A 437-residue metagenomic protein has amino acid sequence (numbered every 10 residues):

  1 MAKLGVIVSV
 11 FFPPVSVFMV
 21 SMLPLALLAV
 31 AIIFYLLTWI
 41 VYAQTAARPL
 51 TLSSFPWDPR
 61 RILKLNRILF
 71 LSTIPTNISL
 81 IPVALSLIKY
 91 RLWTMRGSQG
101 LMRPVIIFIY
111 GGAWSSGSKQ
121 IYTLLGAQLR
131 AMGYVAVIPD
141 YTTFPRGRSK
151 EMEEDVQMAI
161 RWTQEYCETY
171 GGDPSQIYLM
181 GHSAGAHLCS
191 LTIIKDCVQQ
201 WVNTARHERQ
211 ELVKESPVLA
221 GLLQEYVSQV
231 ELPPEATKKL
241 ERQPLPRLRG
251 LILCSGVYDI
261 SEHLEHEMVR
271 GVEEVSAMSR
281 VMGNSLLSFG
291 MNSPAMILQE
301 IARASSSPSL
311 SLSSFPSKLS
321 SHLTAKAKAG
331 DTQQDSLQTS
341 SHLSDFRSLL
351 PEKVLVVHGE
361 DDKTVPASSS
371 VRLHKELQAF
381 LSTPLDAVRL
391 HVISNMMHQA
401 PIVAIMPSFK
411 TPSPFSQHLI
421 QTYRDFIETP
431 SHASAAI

Functional and structural regions predicted by a protein language model:
M1-I88, H432-I437: N-terminal targeting or regulatory segments adjacent to alpha/beta-hydrolase or S9 domains
N66-L69, N77, I81-A84, S190-M296 (+2 more regions): Hydrolase active-site cap/lid region
M102-G111: Short beta-strand element of the alpha/beta-hydrolase
G117-G126, V137-S175, M406-K410: Catalytic nucleophile-loop/oxyanion-hole region of alpha/beta-hydrolase and closely related hydrolase-like folds
Q176-Y178, G250: Residue in the alpha/beta-hydrolase core beta-strand immediately N-terminal to the catalytic nucleophile
L179-G181, C254, V357: Short beta-strand immediately N-terminal to the catalytic nucleophile in serine-hydrolase-like folds
G181-L191: Glycine-rich nucleophile elbow surrounding the catalytic serine of serine-hydrolase chemistry
F315, H322, K326-D331, V357 (+1 more regions): C-terminal catalytic histidine-bearing segment of alpha/beta-hydrolase fold enzymes
